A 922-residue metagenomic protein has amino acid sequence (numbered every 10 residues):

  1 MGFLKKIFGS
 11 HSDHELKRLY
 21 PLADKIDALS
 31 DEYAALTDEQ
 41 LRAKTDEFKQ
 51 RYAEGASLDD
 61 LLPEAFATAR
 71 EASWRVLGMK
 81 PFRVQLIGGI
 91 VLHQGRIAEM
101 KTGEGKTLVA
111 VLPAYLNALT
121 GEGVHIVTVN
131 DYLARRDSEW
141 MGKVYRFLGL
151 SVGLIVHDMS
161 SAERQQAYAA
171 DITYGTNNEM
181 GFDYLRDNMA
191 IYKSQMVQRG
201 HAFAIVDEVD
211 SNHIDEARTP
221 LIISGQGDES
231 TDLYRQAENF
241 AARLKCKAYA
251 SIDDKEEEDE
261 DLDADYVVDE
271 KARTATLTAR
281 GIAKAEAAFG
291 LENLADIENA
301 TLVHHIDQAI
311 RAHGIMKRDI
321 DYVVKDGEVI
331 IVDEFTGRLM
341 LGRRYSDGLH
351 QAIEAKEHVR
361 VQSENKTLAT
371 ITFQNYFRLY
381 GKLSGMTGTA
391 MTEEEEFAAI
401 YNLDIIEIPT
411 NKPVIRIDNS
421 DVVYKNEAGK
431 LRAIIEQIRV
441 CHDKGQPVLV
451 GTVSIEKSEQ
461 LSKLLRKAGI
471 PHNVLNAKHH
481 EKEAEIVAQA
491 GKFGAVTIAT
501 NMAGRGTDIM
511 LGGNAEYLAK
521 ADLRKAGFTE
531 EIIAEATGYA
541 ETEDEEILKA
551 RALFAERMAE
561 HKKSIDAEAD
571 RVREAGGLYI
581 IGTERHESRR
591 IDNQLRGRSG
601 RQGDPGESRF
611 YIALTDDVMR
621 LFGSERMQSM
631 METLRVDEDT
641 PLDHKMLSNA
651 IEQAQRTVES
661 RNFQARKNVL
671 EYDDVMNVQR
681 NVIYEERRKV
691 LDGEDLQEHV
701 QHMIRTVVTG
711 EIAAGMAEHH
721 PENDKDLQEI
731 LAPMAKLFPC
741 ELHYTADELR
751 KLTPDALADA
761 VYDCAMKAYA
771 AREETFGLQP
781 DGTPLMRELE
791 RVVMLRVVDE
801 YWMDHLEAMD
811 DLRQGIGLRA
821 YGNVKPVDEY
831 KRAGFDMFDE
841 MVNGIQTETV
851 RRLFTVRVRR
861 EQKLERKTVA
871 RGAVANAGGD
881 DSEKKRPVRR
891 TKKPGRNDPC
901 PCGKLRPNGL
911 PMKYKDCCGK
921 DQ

Functional and structural regions predicted by a protein language model:
M1-A613, V618-R635, E685, T706: Conserved P-loop NTPase motor core
T219, V448, R505, W802 (+2 more regions): Glycine-centered loop/turn positions within well-structured domains that cap or flank conserved ligand/cofactor-binding
A242-S251, A515-E516, R772-T775, N897-P907: Short regulatory "switch" loops immediately downstream of catalytic or recognition motifs within protein catalytic
D261-V268, A575, T783-L785, L910-C917: Glycine-rich, flexible loop segments associated with nucleotide phosphate handling
Y322-I330, T336-R344, R573, Y579-I581 (+5 more regions): Extended, charged helical/alpha-beta scaffold domains that provide interaction surfaces
G445-S458, D692-G693, H720-P721, A746-R750 (+2 more regions): Short, Lys/Glu-rich amphipathic helical modules
V450, I498, W802, F838 (+2 more regions): Hydrophobic, well-ordered secondary-structure elements that form the walls of internal hydrophobic environments
R889, P894-C900, K904-Q922: A short, cysteine/histidine-rich metal-binding "knuckle" motif
